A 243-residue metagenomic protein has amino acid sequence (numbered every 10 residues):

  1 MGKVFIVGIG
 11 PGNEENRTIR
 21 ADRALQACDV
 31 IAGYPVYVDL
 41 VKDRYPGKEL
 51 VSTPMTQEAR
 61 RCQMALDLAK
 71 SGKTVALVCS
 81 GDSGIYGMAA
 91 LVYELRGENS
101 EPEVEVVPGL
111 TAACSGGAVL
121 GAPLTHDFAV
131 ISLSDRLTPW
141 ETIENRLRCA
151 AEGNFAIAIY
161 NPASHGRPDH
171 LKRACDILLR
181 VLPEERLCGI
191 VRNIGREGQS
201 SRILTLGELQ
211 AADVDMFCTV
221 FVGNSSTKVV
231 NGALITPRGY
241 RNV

Functional and structural regions predicted by a protein language model:
M1-V104, L110, S115: Class I S-adenosyl-L-methionine
V4-I6, T74, E152-V243: A contiguous loop/helix-start segment that scaffolds small-molecule binding in enzyme catalytic cores
E15, A59, Y86, L137-W140 (+1 more regions): Loop/helix-junction capping segments adjacent to catalytic residues or to phosphate/diphosphate-binding pockets
R23-A24, L68-A69, L77, E98 (+5 more regions): Solvent-exposed alpha-helices and their adjacent loops that cap or buttress functional pockets in soluble metabolic
R44, M88-A89, G116-A118, E141-I143 (+2 more regions): Short, well-ordered secondary-structure micro-motifs
S52-Q57, L133-D135, N193: Short beta->alpha junction loops
I85-G153: Class I SAM-dependent methyltransferase SAM-binding "motif I" and its flanking Rossmann-like core
